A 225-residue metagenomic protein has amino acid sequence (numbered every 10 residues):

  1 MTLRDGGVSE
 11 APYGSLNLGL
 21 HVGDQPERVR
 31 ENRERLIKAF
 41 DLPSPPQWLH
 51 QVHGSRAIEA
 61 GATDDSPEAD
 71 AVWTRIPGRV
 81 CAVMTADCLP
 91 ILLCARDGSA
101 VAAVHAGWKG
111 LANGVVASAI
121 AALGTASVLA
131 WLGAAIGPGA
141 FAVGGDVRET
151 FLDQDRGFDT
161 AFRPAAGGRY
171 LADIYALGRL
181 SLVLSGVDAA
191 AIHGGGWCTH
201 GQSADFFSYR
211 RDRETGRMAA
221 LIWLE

Functional and structural regions predicted by a protein language model:
M1-E225: Active-site microenvironment for binding and transforming phosphate-containing groups
